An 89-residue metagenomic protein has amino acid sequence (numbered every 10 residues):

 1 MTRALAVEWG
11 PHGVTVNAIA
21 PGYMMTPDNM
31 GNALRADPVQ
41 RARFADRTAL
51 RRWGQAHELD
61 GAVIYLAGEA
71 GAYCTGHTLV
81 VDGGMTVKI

Functional and structural regions predicted by a protein language model:
M1-L5, W9, I19, L66: Hydrophobic alpha-helix immediately C-terminal to the catalytic Tyr-X-X-X-Lys motif of short-chain
A4, D60-G61: Alpha-helical macromolecular-interaction surfaces
G10, T15, C74-G76: Short, small/polar-rich loop/turn modules that mediate ligand/substrate recognition or access, typified
P11, Y23-T48: A glycine/serine/threonine-rich, flexible loop-to-helix segment that serves as the NAD(P) cofactor-binding "lid"
T15-M25, A67-A70, V80-D82: Conserved SDR Rossmann-fold cofactor-binding beta-strand/turn motif
T48-L59, A70: A conserved structural motif in NAD(P)-dependent oxidoreductases
V63-I64, T75-I89: Short C-terminal tail/terminal secondary-structure segment of NAD(P)H-dependent dehydrogenase/reductase domains
